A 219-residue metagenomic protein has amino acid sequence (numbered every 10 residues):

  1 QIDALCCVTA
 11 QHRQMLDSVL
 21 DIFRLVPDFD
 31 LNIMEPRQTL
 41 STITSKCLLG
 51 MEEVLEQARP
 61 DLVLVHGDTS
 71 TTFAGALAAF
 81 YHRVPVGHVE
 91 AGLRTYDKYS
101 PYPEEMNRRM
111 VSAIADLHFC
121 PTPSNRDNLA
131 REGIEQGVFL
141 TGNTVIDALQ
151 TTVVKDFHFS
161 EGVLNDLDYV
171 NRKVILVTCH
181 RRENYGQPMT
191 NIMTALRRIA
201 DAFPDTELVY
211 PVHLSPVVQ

Functional and structural regions predicted by a protein language model:
I2-G50: Conserved nucleotide-sugar phosphate-binding/catalytic loop shared by glycosyltransferases and other
C7-T9, R13-Q14, I114-Q187, N191: A nucleotide-sugar donor-handling region in carbohydrate enzymes
L48-D61: Short, well-structured alpha-helical segments in soluble
L64-H82: An aromatic- and histidine-rich active-site surface loop
G87-Y102: A short, histidine- and acid-enriched strand-loop-helix "catalytic/donor-clamping" loop that lines the nucleotide-sugar
E104-L117: Membrane-proximal helix-turn-helix segments that form the acceptor-binding/catalytic region of lipid-linked
P188-D205: Short hydrophobic signal-anchor/transmembrane segments that target glycosyltransferases and glycosylation machinery
D205-Q219: Catalytic donor nucleotide-activated moiety binding site of glycosyltransferases and closely related
